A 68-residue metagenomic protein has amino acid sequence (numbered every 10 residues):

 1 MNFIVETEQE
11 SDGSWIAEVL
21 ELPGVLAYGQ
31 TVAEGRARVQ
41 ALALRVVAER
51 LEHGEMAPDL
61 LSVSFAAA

Functional and structural regions predicted by a protein language model:
M1-I4, A33, A37-A68: Short, charged, surface-exposed hinge/linker loops at domain edges that act as mobile lids or interdomain connectors
F3, E21-G24: Short amphipathic alpha-helical segments
T7-L20: Short aromatic-glycine-(Arg/Gly/Cys) micro-motifs in beta-strand/loop hairpins
G13, G24, A48-E49: Glycine-centered small-residue hotspots that permit tight backbone geometry or close packing
V19-L22, Q40: ATP/adenylate-binding site constellation spanning eukaryotic-like Ser/Thr protein kinases, ABC-transporter
P23-E34: A short, exposed loop/beta-hairpin motif centered on an aromatic-Gly-Thr core
